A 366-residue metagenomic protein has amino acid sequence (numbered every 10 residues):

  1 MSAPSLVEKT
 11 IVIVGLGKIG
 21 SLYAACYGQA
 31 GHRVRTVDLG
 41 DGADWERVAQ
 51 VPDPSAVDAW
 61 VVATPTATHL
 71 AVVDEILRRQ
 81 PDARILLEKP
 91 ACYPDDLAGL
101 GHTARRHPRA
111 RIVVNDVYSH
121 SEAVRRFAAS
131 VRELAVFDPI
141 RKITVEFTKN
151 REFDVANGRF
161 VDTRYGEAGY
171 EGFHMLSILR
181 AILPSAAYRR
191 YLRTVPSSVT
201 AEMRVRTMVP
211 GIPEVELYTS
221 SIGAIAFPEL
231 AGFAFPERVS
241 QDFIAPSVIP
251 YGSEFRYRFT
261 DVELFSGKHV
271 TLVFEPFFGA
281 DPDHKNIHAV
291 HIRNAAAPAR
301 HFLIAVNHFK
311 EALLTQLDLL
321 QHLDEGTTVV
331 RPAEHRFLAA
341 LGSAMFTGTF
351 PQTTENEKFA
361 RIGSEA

Functional and structural regions predicted by a protein language model:
M1-A43, S55: N-terminal Rossmann-like dinucleotide-binding module
M1-P4, A59-V62, F302-L303, E311-A366: C-terminal helix-rich "cap/oligomerization" subdomain common to oxidoreductases
G17, S21, L70, S121-R125 (+3 more regions): A structural signal for well-ordered alpha-helical segments within the folded catalytic domains of diverse enzymes
Y23, A43-T103, A123-R126, S130: Beta-loop-alpha module in the N-terminal Rossmann-like domain of NAD(P)-dependent dehydrogenases, especially those
H32, Q80-R84, H107-A110: A short helix->loop->beta-strand "cap" motif at the edges of active sites that frequently abuts
C92-A156, Y165: A contiguous active-site-proximal alpha/beta segment in oxidoreductase catalytic domains
D162-Y170: Glycine-rich "substrate-gating" loop/helix at the edge of Rossmann-like oxidoreductase active sites
Y170-V306, D318-Q321, F346, A360-A366: Contiguous beta-strand/loop segments that form the cofactor/metal-binding neighborhood of enzyme cores
